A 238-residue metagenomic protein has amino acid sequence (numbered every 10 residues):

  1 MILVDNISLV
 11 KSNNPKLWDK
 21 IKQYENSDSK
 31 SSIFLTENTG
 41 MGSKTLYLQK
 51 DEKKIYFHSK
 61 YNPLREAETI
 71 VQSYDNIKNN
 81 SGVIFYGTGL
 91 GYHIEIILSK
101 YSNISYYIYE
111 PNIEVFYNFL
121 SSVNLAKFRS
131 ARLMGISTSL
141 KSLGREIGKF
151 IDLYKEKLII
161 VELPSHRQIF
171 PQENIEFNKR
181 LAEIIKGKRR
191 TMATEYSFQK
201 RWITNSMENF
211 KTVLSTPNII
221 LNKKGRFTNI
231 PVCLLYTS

Functional and structural regions predicted by a protein language model:
M1-L235: N-terminal donor/sugar-recognition subdomains of glycan-related enzymes, prototypically the membrane-proximal stem
